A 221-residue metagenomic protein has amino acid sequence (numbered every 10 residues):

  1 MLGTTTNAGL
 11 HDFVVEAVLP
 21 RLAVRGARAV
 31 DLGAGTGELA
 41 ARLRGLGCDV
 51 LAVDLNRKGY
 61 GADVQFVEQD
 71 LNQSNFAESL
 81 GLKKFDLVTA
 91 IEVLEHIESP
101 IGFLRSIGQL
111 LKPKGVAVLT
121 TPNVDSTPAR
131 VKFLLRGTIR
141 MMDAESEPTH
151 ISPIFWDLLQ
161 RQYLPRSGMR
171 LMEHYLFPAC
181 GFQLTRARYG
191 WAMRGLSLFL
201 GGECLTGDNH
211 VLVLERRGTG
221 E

Functional and structural regions predicted by a protein language model:
M1-K83, L87-I91, I101-L104, L119-T121 (+4 more regions): Conserved N-terminal segment of class I S-adenosyl-L-methionine
A23-V24, E98, K112, L164: Short conserved AdoMet
E92-H96: A short His-aromatic
E98-G102, A129: Short N-terminal helix/helix-N-cap motif within the alpha/beta-hydrolase-1
G102-V116: A short glycine-rich, Lys/Arg-flanked "PGG" loop and its adjoining helix->strand segment in the class I
L119-M141: Conserved class I S-adenosyl-L-methionine
L135-R161: Conserved catalytic/acceptor-binding region of the Class I
D157-Y175: A SAM-dependent methyltransferase catalytic signature shared across enzymes that methylate proteins
